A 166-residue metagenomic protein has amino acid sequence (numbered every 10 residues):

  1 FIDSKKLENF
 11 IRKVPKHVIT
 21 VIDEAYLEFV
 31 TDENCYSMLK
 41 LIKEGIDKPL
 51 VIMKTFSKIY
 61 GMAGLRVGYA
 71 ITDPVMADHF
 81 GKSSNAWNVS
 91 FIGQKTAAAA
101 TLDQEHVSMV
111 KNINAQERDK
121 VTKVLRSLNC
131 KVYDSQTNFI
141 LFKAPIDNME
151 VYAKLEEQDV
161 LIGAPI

Functional and structural regions predicted by a protein language model:
F1-I19, E24-S57: Active-site pre-lysine segment of PLP-dependent enzymes
K5, E157-Q158, I162, I166: PLP-dependent enzyme catalytic core of the Aspartate aminotransferase-like
I19, K131, L161: Residue-level detector of anion-binding/catalytic polar loops
M38-K40, Y69-I71, V151: Short, hinge-like loop/turn segments at secondary-structure boundaries
P49-R126, C130-Y133: PLP-dependent aminotransferase class I/II
K54-T55, F142, I162-P165: Thr-Gly-centered strand-to-loop micro-motif
N114-A115, L125-Q158: Conserved PLP-binding catalytic core of the aspartate aminotransferase-like
